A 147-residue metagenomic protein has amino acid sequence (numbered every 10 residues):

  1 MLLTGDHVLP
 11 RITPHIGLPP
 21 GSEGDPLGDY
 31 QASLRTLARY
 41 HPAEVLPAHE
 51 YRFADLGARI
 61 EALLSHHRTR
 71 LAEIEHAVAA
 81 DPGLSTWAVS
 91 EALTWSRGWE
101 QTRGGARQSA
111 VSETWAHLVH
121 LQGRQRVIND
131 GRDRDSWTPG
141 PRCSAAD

Functional and structural regions predicted by a protein language model:
M1-A72: Metallo-beta-lactamase
H76-D147: C-terminal regulatory/interaction regions
